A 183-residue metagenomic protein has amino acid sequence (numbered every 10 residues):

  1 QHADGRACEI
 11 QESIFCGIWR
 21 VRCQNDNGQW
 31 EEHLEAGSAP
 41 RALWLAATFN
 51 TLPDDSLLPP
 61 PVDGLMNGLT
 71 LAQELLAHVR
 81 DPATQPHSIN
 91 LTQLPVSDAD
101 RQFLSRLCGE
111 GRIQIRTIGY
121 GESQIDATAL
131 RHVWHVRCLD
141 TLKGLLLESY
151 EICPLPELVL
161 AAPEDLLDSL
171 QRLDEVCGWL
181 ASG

Functional and structural regions predicted by a protein language model:
H2-F15, D100, L107, R112-Q124: A cross-kingdom feature marking solvent-exposed beta-strand/loop segments within repeated, beta-rich binding/scaffold
H2-L52, T128-G183: Helix-rich interaction surfaces within compact, conserved domain-sized segments that mediate assembly or partner
N27-I89: Surface-exposed beta-loop interaction hotspot
E74, H78, L107, R172 (+1 more regions): Residues that form generic nucleotide/phosphate-binding pockets
V79-P82, G111-I115, L180: Short secondary-structure junctions and interdomain/linker hinges
L91-S97: Short, surface-exposed ligand-recognition loops at beta-strand->loop->(often short) alpha-helix junctions that present
Q93, G119, D140: Active-site proximal loops enriched in glycine and acidic residues that flank catalytic Cys/His/Asp and coordinate
